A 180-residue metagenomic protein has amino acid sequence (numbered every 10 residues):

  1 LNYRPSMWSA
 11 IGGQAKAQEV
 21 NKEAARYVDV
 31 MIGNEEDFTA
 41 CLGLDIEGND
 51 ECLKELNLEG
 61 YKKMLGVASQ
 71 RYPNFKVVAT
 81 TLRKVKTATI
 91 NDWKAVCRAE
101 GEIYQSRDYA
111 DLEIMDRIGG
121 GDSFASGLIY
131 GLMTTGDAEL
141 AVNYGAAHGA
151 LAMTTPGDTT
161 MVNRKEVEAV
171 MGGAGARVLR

Functional and structural regions predicted by a protein language model:
L1, E35, L82: A cross-domain feature marking catalytic cores of carbohydrate-active enzymes and several ubiquitous metabolic/repair
L1-M7: Active-site segments of SGNH/GDSL-like serine hydrolases that catalyze O-acetyl group transfer/hydrolysis on lipids
R4, F38-T39, V167: A generic structural signal for short hydrophobic patches within well-formed alpha-helices
G12-V20, W93: Charged helix-capping and loop-helix junction motifs
E23-A24, R71: Structural alpha-helical scaffold elements that stabilize or flank donor/cofactor-binding regions in carbohydrate
D29-V30, K76: Receiver (REC) domain switch/active-site residues of two-component response regulators
N34-L44: A short, active-site helix/loop in glycosyltransferases that binds the activated sugar's phosphate group
L44-R180: Conserved phosphate-binding/catalytic region of the ribokinase-like
